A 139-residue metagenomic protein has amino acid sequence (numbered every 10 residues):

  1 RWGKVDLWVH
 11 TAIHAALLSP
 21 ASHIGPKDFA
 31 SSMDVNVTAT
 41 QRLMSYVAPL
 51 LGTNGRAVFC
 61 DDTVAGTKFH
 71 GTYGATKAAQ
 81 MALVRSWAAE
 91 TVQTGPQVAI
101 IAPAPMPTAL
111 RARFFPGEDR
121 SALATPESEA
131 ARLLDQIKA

Functional and structural regions predicted by a protein language model:
R1-H10, A16-L17: A glycine-rich helix->loop->beta "capping" turn within Rossmann-like NAD(P)(H)-dependent oxidoreductase domains
K4-D6, R56, Q97-A99: Structural signature of beta-strand start/N-cap positions in the alpha/beta core of ABC transporter nucleotide-binding
I13-H14, P26, Q41, A48-P49 (+3 more regions): Catalytic loop of short-chain dehydrogenase/reductase
S19-A21, G25-A30: Substrate-binding pocket helix/loop in short-chain dehydrogenase/reductase
A21, H70-T72, L123: Short, solvent-exposed loop/turn segments at secondary-structure boundaries
H23, D34, A112-R113: Phosphate-coordinating loops and pocket residues in cytosolic domains that bind phosphorylated ligands
Q93-P96, I100-A102, T108, P116-A139: C-terminal helical subdomain
